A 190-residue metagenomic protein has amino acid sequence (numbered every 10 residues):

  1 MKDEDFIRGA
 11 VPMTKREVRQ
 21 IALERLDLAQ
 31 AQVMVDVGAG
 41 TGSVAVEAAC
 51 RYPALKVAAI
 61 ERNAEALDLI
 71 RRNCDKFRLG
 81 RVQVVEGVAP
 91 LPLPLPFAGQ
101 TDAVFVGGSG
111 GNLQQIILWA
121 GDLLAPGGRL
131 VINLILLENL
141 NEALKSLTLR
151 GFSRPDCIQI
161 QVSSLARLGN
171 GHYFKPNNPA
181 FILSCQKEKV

Functional and structural regions predicted by a protein language model:
M1-V35, L69-R72, K76-F77: Class I SAM-dependent transferase core
G38: Conserved S-adenosyl-L-methionine
T41-P53: Conserved SAM-binding loop of SAM-dependent methyltransferases across substrates and taxa, primarily the Class I
A54-A58: Short beta-strand element of Class I
I60-A98: S-adenosyl-L-methionine
G99-G108: Short SAM/SAH-binding signature in class I
G111-W119: A short, conserved alpha-helix within the catalytic core of class I
G121-N177, F181: C-terminal substrate-binding/active-site "lid" region of AdoMet-derived donor-dependent transferases
